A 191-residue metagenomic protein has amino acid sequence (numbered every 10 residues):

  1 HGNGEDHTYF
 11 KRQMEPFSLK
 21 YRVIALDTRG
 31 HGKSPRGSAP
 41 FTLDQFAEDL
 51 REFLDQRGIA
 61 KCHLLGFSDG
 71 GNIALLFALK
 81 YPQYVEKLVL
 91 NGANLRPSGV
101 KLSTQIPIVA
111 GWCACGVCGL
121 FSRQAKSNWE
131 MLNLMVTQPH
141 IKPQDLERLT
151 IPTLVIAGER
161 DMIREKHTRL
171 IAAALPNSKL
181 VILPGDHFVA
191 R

Functional and structural regions predicted by a protein language model:
H1-K33: Conserved HGGG/HGGXW glycine-rich cap/lid loop of the alpha/beta-hydrolase fold
D27, H63, E86-V89: Residue in the alpha/beta-hydrolase core beta-strand immediately N-terminal to the catalytic nucleophile
Q45-C62: Conserved acidic catalytic loop of the alpha/beta-hydrolase fold
N72-K80, E86-A114: Flexible "cap/lid" loop of the alpha/beta hydrolase fold
G119-L146, R160: Hydrophobic, aromatic-rich cap/lid helix
L149, V155-A157: Short beta-strand/loop motif that positions the catalytic acidic residue of the alpha/beta-hydrolase fold
M162-H167: Conserved alpha/beta-hydrolase "acid-adjacent" motif
D186-R191: Catalytic histidine-centered segment of alpha/beta-hydrolase-like enzymes
